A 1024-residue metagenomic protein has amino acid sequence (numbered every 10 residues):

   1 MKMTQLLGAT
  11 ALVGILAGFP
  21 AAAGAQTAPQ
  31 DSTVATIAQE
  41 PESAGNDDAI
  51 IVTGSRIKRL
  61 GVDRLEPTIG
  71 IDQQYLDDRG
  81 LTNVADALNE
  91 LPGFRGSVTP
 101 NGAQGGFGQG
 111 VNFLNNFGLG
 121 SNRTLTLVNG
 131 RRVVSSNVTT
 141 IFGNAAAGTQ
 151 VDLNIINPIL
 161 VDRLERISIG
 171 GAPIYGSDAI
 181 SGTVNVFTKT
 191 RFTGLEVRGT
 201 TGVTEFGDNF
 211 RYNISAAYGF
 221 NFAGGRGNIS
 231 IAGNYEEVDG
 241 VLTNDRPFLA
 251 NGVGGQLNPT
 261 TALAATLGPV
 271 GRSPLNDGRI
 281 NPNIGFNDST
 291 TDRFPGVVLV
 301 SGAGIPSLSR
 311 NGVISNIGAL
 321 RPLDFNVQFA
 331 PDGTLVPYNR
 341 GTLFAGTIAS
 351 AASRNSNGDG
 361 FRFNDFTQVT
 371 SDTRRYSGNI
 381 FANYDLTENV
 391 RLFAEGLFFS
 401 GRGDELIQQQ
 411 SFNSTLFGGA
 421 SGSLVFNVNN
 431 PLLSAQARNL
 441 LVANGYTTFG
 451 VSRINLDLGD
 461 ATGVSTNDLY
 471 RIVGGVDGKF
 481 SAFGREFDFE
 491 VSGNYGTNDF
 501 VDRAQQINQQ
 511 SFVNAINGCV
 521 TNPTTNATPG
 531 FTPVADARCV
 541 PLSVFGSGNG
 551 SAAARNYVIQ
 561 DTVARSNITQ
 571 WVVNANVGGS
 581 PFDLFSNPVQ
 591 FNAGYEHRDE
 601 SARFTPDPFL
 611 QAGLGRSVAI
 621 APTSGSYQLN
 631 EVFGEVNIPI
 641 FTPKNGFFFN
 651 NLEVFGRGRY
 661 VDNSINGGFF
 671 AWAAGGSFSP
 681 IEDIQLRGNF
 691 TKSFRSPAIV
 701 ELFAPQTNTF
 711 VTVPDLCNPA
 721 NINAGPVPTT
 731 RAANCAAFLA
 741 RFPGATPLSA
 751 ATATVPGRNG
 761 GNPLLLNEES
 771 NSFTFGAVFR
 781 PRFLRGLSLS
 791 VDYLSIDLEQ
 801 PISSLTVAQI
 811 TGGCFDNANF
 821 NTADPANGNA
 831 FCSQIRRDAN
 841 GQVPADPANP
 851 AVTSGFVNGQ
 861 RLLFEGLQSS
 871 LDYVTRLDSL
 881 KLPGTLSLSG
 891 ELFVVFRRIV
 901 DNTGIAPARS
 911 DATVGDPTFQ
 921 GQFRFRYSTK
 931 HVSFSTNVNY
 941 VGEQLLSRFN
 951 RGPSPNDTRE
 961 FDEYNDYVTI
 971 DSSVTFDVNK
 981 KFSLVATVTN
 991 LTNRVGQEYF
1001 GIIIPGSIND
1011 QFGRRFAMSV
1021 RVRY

Functional and structural regions predicted by a protein language model:
K2-L91, F117, S215, G219-F220 (+5 more regions): N-terminal Sec signal peptide and the immediately downstream disordered periplasmic leader that contains the TonB box
I37-S43, I51-G105, N115, V128 (+9 more regions): N-terminal plug
F113-S168, E196-G199, N592, L610: Periplasmic plug
A145-Q150, P158-D162, P173-V186, T190-L249 (+4 more regions): Outer-membrane beta-barrel translocator/receptor signature
A146, D239-V241, P247-Q256, A319 (+8 more regions): Surface-exposed, low-complexity loop segments enriched in small/polar and acidic residues
I156, R191-G194, A223-R226, T387-V390 (+12 more regions): Short loop/turn motifs that connect adjacent beta-strands in outer-membrane beta-barrel proteins
S511, T623, T691, A704 (+6 more regions): C-terminal beta-signal and terminal closure region of outer-membrane beta-barrel proteins
E799, F896, V938-G952, T975-Y1024: C-terminal beta-signal and adjacent terminal beta-strands/loops of Gram-negative outer-membrane beta-barrel proteins
